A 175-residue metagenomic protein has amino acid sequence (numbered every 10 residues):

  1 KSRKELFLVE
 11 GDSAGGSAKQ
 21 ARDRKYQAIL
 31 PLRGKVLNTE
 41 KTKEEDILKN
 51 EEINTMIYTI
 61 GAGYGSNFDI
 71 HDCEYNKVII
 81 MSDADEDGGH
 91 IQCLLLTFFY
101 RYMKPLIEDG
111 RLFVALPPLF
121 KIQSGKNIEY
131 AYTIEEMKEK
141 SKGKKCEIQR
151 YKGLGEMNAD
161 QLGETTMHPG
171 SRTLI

Functional and structural regions predicted by a protein language model:
K1-I175: Conserved phosphate-chemistry cores used by DNA topoisomerases
